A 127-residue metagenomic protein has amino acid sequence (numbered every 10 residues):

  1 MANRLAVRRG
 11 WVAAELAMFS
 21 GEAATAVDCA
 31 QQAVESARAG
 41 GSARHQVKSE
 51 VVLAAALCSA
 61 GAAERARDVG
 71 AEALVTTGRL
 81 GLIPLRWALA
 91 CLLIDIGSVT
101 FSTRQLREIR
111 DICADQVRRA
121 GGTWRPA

Functional and structural regions predicted by a protein language model:
M1-T25, C29: Internal alpha-solenoid helical repeat scaffolds
R4-R8, E15, K48, A55 (+3 more regions): Residue register of alpha-helical TPR repeats
R44-A60, E64-R65: Long, repeat-rich segments with strong aromatic
E64, D68, L74-A127: C-terminal non-catalytic interaction modules
